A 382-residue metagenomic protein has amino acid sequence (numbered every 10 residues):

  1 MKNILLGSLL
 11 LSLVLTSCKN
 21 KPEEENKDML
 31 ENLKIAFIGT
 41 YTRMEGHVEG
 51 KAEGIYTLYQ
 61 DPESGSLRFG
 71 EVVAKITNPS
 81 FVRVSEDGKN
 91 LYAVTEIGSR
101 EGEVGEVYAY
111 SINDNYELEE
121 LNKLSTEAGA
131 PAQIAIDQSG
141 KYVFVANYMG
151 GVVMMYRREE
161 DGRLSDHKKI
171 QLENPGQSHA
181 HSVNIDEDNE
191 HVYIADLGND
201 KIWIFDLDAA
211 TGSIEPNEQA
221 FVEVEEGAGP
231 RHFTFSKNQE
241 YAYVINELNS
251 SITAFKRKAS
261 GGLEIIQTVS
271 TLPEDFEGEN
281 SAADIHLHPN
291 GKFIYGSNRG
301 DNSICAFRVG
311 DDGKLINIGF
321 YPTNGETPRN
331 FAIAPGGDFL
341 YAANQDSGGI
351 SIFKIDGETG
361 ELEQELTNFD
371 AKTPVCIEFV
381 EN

Functional and structural regions predicted by a protein language model:
V14-S17: C-terminal motif of bacterial Sec signal peptides marking the signal peptidase cleavage site
M44, I76-E86, E127-Q138, E173-N189 (+4 more regions): Beta-rich, blade/repeat-based domains predominating in secreted/periplasmic proteins but also intracellular
G46-E53, S99-G105, A146-G151, L197-G198 (+3 more regions): Short, solvent-exposed loop/turn segments at conserved positions within beta-propeller repeat blades
L58-G65, A109-Y116, M155-L164, F205-I214 (+3 more regions): Short loop/turn segments immediately following beta-strands, especially the blade-tip and inter-blade linker loops
R68-A74, E119-L124, K168-N174, N217-E223 (+3 more regions): A short beta-strand motif characteristic of beta-propeller blades
R68-G140: Blade-loop segments of beta-propeller domains
Y116-N184: Asp-box/WD-like beta-propeller blade repeats and closely related beta-sheet repeat scaffolds
